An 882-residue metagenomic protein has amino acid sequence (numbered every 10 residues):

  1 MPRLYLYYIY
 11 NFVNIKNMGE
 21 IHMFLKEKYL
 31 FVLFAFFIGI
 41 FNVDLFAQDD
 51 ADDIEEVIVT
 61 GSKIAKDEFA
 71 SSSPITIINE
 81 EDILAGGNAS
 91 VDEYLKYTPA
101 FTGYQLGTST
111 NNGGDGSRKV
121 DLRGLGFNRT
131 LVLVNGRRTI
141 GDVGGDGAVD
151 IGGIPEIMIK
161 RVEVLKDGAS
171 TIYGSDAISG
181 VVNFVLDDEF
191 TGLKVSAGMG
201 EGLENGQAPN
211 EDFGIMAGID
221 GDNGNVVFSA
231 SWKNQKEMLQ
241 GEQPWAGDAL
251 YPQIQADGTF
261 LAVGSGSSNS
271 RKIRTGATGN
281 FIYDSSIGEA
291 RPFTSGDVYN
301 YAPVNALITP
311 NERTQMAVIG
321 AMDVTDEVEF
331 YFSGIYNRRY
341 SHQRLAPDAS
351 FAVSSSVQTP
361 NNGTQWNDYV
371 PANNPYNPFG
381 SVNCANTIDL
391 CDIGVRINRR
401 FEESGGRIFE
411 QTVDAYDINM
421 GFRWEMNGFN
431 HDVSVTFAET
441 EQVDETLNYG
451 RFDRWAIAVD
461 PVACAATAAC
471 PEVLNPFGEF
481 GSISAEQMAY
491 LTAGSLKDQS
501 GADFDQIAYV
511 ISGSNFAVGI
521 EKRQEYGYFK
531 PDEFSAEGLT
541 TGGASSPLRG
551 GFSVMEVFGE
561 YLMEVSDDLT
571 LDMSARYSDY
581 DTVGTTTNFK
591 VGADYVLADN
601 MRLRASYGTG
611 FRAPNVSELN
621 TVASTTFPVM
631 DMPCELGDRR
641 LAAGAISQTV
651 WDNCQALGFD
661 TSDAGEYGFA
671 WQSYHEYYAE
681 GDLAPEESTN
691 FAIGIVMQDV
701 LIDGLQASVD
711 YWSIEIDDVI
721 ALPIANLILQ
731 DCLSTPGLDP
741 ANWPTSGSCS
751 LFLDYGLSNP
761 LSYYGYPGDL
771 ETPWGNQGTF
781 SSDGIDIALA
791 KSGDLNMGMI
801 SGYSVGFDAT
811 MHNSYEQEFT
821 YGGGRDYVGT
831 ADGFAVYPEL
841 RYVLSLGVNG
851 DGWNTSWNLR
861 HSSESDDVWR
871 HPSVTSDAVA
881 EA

Functional and structural regions predicted by a protein language model:
D50-A51, E189-G192, D222-N223, T325-V328 (+11 more regions): Short loop/turn motifs that connect adjacent beta-strands in outer-membrane beta-barrel proteins
E56-G86, D142, L193: N-terminal periplasmic "start-of-domain" segments of outer-membrane beta-barrel proteins
I83, D92-L95, V162-E163, V182-F184 (+4 more regions): Non-catalytic regulatory/gating segments with a bias toward low-complexity or hydrophobic composition
V91-Y94, R118-D121, D150-P155, D176-A197 (+1 more regions): N-terminal periplasmic accessory domains that precede and gate Gram-negative outer-membrane beta-barrel machines
K96-R138: Extracytoplasmic beta-strand/coil segments of soluble accessory domains associated with Gram-negative outer-membrane
R137-K166: Short acidic/polar hinge/loop motifs at secondary-structure boundaries that mediate gating or recognition
M199-L203, G221-N223, W232-K236, Y336-Y340 (+13 more regions): Transmembrane beta-strands of outer-membrane beta-barrel pores
A249-Y251, N280-N311, A317, E327-V554 (+5 more regions): Surface-exposed, low-complexity loop segments enriched in small/polar and acidic residues
